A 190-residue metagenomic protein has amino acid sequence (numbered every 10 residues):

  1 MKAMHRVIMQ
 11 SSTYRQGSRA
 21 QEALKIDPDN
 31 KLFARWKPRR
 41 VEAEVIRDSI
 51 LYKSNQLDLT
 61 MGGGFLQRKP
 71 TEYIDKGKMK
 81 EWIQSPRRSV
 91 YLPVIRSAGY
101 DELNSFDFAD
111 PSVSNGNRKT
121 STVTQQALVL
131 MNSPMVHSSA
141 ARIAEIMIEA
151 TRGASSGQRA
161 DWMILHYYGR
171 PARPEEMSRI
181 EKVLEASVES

Functional and structural regions predicted by a protein language model:
M1-H5, M9, I180: Extended, hydrophobic alpha-helical segments in both membrane/secreted and soluble proteins
K2-A3, T13-Y167, P171: An acidic, gly/pro-interrupted, aromatic-rich
S178-E189: Amphipathic alpha-helical segments that form the core helices of the histone-fold
